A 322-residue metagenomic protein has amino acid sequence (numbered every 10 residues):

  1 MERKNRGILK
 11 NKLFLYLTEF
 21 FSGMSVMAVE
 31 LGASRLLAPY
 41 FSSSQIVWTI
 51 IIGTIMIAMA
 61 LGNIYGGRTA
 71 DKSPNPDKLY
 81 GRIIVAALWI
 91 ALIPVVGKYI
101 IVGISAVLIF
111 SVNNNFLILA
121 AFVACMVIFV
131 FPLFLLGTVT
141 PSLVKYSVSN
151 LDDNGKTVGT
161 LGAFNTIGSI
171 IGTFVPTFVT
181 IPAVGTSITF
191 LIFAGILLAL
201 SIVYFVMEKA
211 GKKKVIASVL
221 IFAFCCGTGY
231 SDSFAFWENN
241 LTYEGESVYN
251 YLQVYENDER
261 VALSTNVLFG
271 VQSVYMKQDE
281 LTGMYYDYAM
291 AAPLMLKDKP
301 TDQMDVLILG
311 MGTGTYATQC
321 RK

Functional and structural regions predicted by a protein language model:
M1-G245, E256-Q272, E280-G283, M290 (+3 more regions): Alpha-helical transmembrane segments of multi-pass membrane proteins
S247-Y249: Glycine-centered tight beta-turn/hairpin loop motif at sheet-sheet or coil-to-beta transitions
Y251-Q253: Short, surface-exposed charged micro-motifs
K322: Conserved S-adenosyl-L-methionine
